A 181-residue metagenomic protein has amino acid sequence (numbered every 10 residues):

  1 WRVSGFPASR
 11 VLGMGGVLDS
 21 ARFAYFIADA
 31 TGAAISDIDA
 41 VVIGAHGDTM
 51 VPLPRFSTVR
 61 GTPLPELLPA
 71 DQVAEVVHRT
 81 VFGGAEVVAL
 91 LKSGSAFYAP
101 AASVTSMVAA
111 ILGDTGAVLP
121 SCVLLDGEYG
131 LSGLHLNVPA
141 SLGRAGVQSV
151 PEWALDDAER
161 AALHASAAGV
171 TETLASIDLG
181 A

Functional and structural regions predicted by a protein language model:
W1, G16-V17: Short, ordered loop/turn segments at secondary-structure junctions
S4-R10, D19-A181: C-terminal substrate-binding/catalytic lobe of Rossmann-fold NAD(P)-dependent dehydrogenases
